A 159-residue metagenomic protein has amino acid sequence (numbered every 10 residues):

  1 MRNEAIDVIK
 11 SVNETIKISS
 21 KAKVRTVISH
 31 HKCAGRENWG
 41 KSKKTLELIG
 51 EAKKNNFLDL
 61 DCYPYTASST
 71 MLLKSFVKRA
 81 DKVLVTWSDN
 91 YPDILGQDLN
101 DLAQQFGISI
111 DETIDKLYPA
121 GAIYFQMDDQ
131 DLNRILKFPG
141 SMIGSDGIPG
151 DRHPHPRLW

Functional and structural regions predicted by a protein language model:
M1-K21: Hydrophobic, small-residue-rich alpha-helical packing segments that form membrane-like cores
S20-K23, L136-K137: Glycine-rich phosphate/diphosphate-binding loops that line cofactor/substrate pockets in enzymes
K23-S29: Conserved C-terminal portion of the radical SAM core fold that forms the substrate/S-adenosylmethionine-binding
S29-W159: Active-site neighborhoods of metal-dependent hydrolases
